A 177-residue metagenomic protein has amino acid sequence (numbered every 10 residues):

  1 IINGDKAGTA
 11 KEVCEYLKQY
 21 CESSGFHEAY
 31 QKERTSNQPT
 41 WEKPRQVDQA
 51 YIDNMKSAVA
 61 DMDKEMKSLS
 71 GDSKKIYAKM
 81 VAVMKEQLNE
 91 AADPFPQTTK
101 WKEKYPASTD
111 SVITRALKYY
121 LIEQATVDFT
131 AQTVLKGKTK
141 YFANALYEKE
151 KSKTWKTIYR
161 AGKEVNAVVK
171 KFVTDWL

Functional and structural regions predicted by a protein language model:
I1-D5: Leu/Val/Ala/Ile-rich N-terminal alpha-helices, chiefly Sec-type signal peptides and the beginnings
K6-I52, V59, S73-L177: Mature extracytoplasmic/lumenal regions of exported proteins
M62: Residue-level signal for inorganic ion chemistry
